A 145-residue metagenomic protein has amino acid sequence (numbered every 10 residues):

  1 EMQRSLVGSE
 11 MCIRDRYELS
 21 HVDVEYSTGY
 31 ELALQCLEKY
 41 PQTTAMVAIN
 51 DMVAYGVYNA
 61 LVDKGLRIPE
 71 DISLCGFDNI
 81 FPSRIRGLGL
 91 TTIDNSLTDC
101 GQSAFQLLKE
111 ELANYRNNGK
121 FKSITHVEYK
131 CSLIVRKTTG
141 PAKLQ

Functional and structural regions predicted by a protein language model:
E1-G8, C12-I13: Single conserved hydrophobic/aromatic residue that forms the stacking wall/gate of nucleotide- or nucleobase-binding
E10, D23, G89-T92: Short, exposed beta-strand "edge-strand" segments with a Pro/Gly-rich flavor and a Y/T-containing core
R16, L32-Q145: Flexible loop/turn connectors
Y17-S27: Short beta->alpha junction loops
